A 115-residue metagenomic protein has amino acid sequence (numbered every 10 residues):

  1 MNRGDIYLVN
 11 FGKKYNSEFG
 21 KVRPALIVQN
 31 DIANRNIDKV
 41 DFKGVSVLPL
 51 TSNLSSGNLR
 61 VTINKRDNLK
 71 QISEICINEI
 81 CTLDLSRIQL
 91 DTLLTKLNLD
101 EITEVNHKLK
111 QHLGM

Functional and structural regions predicted by a protein language model:
G12-N16: Short, charged beta-turn/beta-strand-edge "cap" motif at the junction between a beta-strand and an adjacent loop
S17-V22, L26-T62: Compact nucleic-acid interaction/catalytic patches
N64-M115: C-terminal terminal-subdomain/extension
